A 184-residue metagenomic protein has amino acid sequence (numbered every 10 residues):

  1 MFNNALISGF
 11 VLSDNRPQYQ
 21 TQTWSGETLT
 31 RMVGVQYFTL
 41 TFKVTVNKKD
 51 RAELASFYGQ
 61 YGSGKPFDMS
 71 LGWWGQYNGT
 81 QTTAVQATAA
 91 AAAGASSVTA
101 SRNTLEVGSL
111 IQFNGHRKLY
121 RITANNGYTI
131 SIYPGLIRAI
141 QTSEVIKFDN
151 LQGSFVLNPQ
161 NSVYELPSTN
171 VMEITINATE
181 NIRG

Functional and structural regions predicted by a protein language model:
M1-G184: Extracellular/virion structural assembly segments
